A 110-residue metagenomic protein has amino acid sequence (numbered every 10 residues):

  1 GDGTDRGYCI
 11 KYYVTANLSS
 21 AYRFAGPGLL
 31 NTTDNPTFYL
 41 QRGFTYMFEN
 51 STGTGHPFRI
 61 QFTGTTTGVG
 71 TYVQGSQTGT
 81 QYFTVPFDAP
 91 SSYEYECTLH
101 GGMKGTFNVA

Functional and structural regions predicted by a protein language model:
G1-C9: Extracellular/cell-surface secretome signature
Y12-A21, G26-L30, G53-G55, V73-A110: Extracellular/periplasmic metallocenter environments
T32-F38: Non-catalytic, beta-strand-enriched accessory regions in extracellular/secretory proteins and membrane protein
P36, F44-Y46: Structural beta-strand segments of beta-rich domains
F38-Q41, F87: Hydrophobic beta-strand core residues of beta-sandwich domains
F48-N50: Aromatic/hydrophobic beta-strand junction motif of beta-rich domains
P57-Q61: Beta-strand signatures of extracellular beta-sandwich domains
F62-T67: Change "in extracellular beta-sheet-rich domains … of secreted and cell-surface proteins" to "in beta-sheet-rich domains
